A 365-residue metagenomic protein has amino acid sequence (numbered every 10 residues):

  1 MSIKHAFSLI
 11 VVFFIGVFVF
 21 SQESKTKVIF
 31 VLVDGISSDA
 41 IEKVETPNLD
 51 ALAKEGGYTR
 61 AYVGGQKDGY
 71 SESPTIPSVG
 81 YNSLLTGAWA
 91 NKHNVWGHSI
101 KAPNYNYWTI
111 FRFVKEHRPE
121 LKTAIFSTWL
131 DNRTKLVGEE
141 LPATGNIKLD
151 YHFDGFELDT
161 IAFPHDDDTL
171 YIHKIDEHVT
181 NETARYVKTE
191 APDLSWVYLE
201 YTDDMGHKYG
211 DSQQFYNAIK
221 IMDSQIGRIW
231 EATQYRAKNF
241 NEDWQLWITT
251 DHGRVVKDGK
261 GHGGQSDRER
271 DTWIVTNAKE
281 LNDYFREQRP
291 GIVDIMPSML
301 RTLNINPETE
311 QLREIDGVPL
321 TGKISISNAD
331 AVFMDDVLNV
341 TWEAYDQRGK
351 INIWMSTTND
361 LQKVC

Functional and structural regions predicted by a protein language model:
M1-V28: Bacterial Sec-dependent N-terminal signal peptides
F30, N48, I221-H262, M299: Metal-dependent active-site segment of extracytoplasmic phospho-/sulfohydrolases and closely related
D39-I76, G87, A124: Short, structured active-site-proximal loop/turn typified by the sulfatase FGly-forming signature C/S-X-P-X-R
G80-Y81, L85-N91, G263-I305: Substrate-binding rim/cap in mid-to-C-terminal beta-strand-loop elements of soluble/periplasmic
N91, V95-W96, A102-D167: Catalytic-site neighborhoods of secreted/periplasmic enzymes that process anionic sulfate/phosphate groups
G138-L141, G155, N181-S224, R228: Active-site His/acidic residue clusters
P290, L303-V337: Polar, surface-exposed loop/tail segments that function as active-site lids or cofactor/substrate-recognition elements
V337-D346, M355: Aromatic/hydrophobic beta-strand junction motif of beta-rich domains
